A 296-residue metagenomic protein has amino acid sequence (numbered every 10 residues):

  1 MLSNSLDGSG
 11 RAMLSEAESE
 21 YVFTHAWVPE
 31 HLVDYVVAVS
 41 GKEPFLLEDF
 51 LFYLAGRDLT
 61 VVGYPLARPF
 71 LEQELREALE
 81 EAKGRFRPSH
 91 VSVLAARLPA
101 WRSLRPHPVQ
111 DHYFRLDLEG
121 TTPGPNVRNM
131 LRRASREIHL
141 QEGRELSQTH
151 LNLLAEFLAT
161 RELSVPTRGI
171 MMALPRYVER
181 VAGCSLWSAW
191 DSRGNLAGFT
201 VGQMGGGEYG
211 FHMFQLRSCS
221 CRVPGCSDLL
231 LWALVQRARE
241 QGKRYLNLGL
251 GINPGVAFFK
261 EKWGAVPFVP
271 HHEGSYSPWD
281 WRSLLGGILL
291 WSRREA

Functional and structural regions predicted by a protein language model:
L2-G56, A96-H107, D111-V223, W232: A conserved beta-strand-loop-helix scaffold within acyl/acetyltransferase catalytic domains
D34-L94: N-terminal accessory interaction module
F70-L71, Q148, L250-P254: Acidic-and-aromatic substrate-binding clefts and catalytic sites of carbohydrate-active enzymes
E81-A82, Y177, A233, R237: A generic secondary-structure signal
A82-K83, A134, A238, K260: Generic structural signal for hydrophobic
G84-A96, A238-G249: Conserved GNAT acetyl-CoA-binding A-motif
R115-L116, Y276-A296: C-terminal "cap" of GNAT-fold acetyltransferases
G183-L284: Aromatic (often tryptophan-rich) hydrophobic motifs at membrane interfaces
